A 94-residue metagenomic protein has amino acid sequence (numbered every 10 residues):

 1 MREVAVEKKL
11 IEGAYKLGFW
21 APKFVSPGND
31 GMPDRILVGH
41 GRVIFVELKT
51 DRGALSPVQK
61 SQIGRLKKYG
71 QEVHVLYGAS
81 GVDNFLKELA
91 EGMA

Functional and structural regions predicted by a protein language model:
M1-A94: Catalytic phosphate/metal-binding cores of nucleic-acid and nucleotide-processing enzymes, i.e., regions that mediate
